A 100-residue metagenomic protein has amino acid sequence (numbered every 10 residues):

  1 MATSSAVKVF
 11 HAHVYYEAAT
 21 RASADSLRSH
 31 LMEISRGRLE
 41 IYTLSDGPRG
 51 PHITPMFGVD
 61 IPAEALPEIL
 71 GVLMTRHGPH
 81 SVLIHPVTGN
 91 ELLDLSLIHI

Functional and structural regions predicted by a protein language model:
S4-K8, R49-P51: Short, flexible turn/loop "capping" segments at secondary-structure junctions
F10-E17, P55: Short glycine-/aliphatic-rich beta-strand segments at the starts of folded cytosolic domains
Y15-T20, A65: A generic structural motif
A22-R38: Short amphipathic alpha-helix segments
G37-H80: Short, intrinsically disordered low-complexity segments
L83-P86: A cross-taxonomic marker for long C-terminal extensions/tails that follow the last structured domain
I98-I100: Conserved small/polar residues in nucleotide/adenosyl-binding loops
